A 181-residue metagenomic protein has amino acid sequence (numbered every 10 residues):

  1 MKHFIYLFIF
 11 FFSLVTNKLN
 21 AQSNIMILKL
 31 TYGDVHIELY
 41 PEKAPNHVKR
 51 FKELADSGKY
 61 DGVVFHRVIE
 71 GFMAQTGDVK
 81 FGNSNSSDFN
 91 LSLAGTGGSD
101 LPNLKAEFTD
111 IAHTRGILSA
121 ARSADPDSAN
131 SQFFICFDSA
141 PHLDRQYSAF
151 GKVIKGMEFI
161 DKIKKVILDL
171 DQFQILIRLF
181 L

Functional and structural regions predicted by a protein language model:
F4-L14: Sec-dependent N-terminal signal peptides
N17-L181: Cyclophilin-like peptidyl-prolyl cis-trans isomerases
